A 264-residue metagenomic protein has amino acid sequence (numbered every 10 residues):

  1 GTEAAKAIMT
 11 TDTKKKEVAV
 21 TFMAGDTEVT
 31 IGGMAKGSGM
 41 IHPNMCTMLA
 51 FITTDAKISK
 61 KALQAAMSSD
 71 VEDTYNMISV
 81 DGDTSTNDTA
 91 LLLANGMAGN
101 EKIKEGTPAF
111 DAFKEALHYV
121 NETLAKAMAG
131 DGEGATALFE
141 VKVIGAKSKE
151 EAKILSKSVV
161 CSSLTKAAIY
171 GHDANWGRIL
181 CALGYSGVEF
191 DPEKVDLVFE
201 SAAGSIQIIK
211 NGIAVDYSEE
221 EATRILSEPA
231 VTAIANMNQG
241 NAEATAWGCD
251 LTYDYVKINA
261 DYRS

Functional and structural regions predicted by a protein language model:
G1-S264: A structural signal for small-residue-enriched, beta-sheet-centric alpha/beta enzyme cores and oligomeric scaffold folds
